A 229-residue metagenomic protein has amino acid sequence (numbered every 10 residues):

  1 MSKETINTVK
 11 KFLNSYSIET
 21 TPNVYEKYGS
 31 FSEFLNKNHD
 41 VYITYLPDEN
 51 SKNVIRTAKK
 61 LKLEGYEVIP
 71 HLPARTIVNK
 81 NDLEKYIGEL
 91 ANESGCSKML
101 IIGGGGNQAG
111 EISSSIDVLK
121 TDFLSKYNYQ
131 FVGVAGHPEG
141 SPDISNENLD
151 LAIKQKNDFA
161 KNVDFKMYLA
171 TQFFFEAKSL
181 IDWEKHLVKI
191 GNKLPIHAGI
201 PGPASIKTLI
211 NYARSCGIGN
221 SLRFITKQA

Functional and structural regions predicted by a protein language model:
S2-I153, D158, A229: Active-site beta->alpha loop and helix N-cap motifs at the rims of alpha/beta catalytic domains
E33-N36, A58-K60, E184-K189, A213-G217: Short, solvent-exposed amphipathic alpha-helical segments in soluble enzyme and RNA/protein-processing domains
P47, T76, F173-F174, G202: Short loop or secondary-structure boundary microenvironments that flank and position key functional residues
E64, S125-N128, N162-D164, V188-K193: Short helix-capping segments at alpha-helix termini
V78-N81, N107-S114, T171-K185, I206-K207: Active-site glycine- and acidic-residue-rich loops that bind and position anionic ligands or nucleotide-like cofactors
G133-A135, Y168-Q172, P195-P201: Short, conserved beta-strand edge motifs with alternating hydrophobic and charged residues
D143-N162, K166-V188: Hydrophobic, aromatic-enriched interface-forming segments
P195, G199-A229: Catalytic-face loop-and-helix region of soluble metabolic enzyme cores
